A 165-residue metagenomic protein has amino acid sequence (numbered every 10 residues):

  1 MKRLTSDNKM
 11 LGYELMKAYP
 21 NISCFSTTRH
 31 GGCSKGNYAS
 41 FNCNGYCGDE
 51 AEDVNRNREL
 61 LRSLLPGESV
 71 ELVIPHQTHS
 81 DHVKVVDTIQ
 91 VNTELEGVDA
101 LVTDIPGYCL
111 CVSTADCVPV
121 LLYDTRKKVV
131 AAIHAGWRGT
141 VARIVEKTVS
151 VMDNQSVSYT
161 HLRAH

Functional and structural regions predicted by a protein language model:
M1-H165: Active-site microenvironment for binding and transforming phosphate-containing groups
